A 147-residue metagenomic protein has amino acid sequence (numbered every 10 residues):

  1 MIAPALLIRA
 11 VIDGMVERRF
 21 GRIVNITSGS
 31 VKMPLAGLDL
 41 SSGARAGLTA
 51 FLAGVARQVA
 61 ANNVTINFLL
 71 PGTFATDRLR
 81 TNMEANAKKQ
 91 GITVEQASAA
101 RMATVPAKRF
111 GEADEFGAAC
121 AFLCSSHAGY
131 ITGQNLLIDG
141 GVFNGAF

Functional and structural regions predicted by a protein language model:
I8-R9, A53: A short, exposed helix-loop element centered on a Lys and neighboring polar residues
V16, V24-L48, L52-A61, T73-F74: Catalytic loop of short-chain dehydrogenase/reductase
K32, P71-T81, A85-A87: Short, flexible catalytic-loop segment of classical short-chain dehydrogenase/reductase
M33, A121, T132-F147: Short C-terminal tail/terminal secondary-structure segment of NAD(P)H-dependent dehydrogenase/reductase domains
A60, T65, I131-G133: Short, small/polar-rich loop/turn modules that mediate ligand/substrate recognition or access, typified
T65-A75, C124, L137-D139: Conserved SDR Rossmann-fold cofactor-binding beta-strand/turn motif
Q90-V94, V105-F116, H127: A conserved structural motif in NAD(P)-dependent oxidoreductases
